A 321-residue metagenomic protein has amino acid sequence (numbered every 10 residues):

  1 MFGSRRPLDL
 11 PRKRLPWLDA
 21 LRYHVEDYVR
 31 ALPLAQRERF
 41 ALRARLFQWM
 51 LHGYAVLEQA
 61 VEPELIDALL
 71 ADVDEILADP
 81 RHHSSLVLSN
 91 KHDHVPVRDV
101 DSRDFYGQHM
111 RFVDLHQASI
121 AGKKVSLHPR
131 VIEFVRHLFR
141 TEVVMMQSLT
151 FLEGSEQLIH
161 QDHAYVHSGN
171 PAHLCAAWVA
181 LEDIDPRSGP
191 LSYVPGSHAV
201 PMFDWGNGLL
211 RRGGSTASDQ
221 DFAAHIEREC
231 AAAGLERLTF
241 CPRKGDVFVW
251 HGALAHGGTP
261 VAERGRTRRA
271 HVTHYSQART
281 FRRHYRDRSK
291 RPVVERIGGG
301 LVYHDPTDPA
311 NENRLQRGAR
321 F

Functional and structural regions predicted by a protein language model:
F2-L34, H83-L86, F203-R211, K244-V249 (+1 more regions): Non-heme Fe(II)/2-oxoglutarate
F2-L51, E58-I159, Y165-S168, V294 (+1 more regions): Non-heme Fe(II)-dependent double-stranded beta-helix
L65, E153, D185, V200 (+2 more regions): Feature marks short, surface-exposed loop/turn motifs that line or immediately flank catalytic pockets and channel
M146, Q157-D162, N170, R187-Y193 (+2 more regions): A short secondary-structure junction signal
T150, Q161-H163, V179-D183, P195: Short, structured patches in soluble enzyme cores that scaffold and shape functional sites
H163-L174, L235, P242, R266-R268: A short beta-loop-beta micro-motif enriched in histidine and acidic residues
S168-P186, C241-K244, V249, H274-A278: Short, conserved beta-strand element in jelly-roll/cupin
P186-A255: Double-stranded beta-helix
